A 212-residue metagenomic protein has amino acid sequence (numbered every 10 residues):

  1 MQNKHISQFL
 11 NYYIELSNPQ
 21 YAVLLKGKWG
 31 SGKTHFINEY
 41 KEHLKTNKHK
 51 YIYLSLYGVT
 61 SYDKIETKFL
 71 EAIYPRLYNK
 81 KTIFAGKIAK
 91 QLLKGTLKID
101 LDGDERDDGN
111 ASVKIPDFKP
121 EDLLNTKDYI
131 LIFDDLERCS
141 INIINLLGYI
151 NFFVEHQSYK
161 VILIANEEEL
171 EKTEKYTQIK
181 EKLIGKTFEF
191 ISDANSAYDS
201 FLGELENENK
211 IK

Functional and structural regions predicted by a protein language model:
M1-I14: N-terminal pre-Walker A segment at the start of P-loop NTPase domains
F9, F36-Y40, K64-A72, N145-F152 (+2 more regions): Alpha-helical scaffold elements adjacent to nucleotide-binding pockets in ATP/GTP-utilizing enzyme cores
Y21-A22, G27-I37, E42-T126, N207-N209: P-loop NTPase nucleotide-binding core
G30-S31, G58-Y62, E167-E171, D193-A197: Conserved nucleotide-binding/hydrolysis micro-motifs of P-loop NTPases
K50, Y129-I130, I184: The start of beta-strands in P-loop NTPase/AAA+ ATPase cores
K119-E168, E174-Q178: Conserved Walker B catalytic segment
K175-S192: A short helix-turn-beta junction within AAA+ P-loop NTPase domains corresponding to the substrate/partner-engaging
T187-K212: Conserved small helical "lid"/interfacial subdomain of P-loop NTPases
